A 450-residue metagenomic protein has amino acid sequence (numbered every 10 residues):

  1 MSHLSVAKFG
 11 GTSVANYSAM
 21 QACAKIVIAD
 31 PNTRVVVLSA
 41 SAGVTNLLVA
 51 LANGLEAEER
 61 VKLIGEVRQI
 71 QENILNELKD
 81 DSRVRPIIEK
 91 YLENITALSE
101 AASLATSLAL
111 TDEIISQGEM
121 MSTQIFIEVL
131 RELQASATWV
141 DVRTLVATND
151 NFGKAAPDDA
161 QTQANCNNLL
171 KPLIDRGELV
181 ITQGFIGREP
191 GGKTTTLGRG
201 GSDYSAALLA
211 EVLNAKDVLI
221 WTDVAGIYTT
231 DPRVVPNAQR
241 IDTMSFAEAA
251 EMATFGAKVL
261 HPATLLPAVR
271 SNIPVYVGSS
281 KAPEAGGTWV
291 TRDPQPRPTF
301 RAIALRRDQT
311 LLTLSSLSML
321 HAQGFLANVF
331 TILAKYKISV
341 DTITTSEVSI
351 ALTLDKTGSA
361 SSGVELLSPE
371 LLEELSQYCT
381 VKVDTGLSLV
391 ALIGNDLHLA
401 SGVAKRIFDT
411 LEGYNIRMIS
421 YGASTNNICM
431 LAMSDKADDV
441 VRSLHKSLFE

Functional and structural regions predicted by a protein language model:
M1-L260, L265, A432-K436: Nucleotide/pyrophosphate-binding catalytic subdomain
V6, S13, V35-V36, V180-T182 (+13 more regions): Structured core elements
N32, A135, I273, I338 (+1 more regions): Short phosphate-binding/catalytic loops that engage adenosine nucleotides
L38-N53, W139-V140, Y228, V277-P294 (+2 more regions): Terminal amphipathic helices with adjacent charged low-complexity linkers/tails
L145-T148, G226-I227, P283-A285, S349-I350 (+1 more regions): Short secondary-structure capping/turn micro-motifs that flank functional sites
S245-F246, A250-T291, P296-A322: A conserved active-site cap/scaffold subdomain adjacent to cofactor or substrate pockets
T288-E450: A conserved regulatory-domain signal marking ACT and ACT-like small-molecule sensing domains and adjacent regulatory
